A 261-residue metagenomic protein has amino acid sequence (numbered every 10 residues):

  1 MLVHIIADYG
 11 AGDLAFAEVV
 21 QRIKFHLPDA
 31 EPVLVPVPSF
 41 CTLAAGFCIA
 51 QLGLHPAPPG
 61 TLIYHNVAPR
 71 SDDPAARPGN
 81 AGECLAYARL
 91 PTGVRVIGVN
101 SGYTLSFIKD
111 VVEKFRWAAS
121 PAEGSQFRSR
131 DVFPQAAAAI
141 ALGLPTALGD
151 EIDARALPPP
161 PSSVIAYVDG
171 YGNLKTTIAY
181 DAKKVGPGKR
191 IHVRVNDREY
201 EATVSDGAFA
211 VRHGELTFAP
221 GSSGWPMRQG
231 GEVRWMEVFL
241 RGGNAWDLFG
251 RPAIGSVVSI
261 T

Functional and structural regions predicted by a protein language model:
M1-P38: N-terminal glycine-rich anion-binding loop in soluble enzyme alpha/beta folds
L2-H4, A30-V33, G60-Y64, C84-Y87 (+8 more regions): Structural motif
Y9-D13, Y171-L174, G243-A245: Short acidic, Gly/Ser-rich segments with clustered Asp/Glu that frequently serve as metal-coordination loops in enzyme
H26-D29, L52-P56, A139-A147: Change "in soluble alpha/beta enzymes" to "in soluble alpha/beta proteins
H26-G46, P58-Q135: Active-site histidine-anchored catalytic micro-motif
I108-H192: Anionic-ligand-binding alpha/beta catalytic cores of soluble enzymes and soluble regulatory domains that recognize
T177-P252: A conserved acidic, glycine/proline-rich C-terminal tail/linker
A253-T261: Surface-exposed interaction regions enriched in Ser/Thr/Asp/Glu that occur as long low-complexity tracts or repetitive
